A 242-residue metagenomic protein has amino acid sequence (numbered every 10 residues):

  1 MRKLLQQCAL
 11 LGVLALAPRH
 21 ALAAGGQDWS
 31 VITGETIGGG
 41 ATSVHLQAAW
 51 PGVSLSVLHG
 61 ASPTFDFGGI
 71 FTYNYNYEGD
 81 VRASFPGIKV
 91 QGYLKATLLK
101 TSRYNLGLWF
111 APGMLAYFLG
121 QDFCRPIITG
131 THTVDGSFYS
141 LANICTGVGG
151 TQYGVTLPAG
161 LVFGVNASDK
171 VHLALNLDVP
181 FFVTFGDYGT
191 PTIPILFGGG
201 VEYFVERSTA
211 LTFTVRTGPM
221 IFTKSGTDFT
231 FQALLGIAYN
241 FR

Functional and structural regions predicted by a protein language model:
M1-S30, R242: Cleavable N-terminal export/targeting peptides
L22-N74, A238-R242: Short glycine/proline- and aromatic-enriched beta-strand/turn motifs that initiate or cap beta-hairpins
D28-S30, S102-R103, A111-R242: Outer-membrane beta-barrel transmembrane domain signature
S43, S54, D66, R103-G107 (+2 more regions): Membrane-spanning beta-strand positions in outer-membrane beta-barrel proteins
G52-V53, K89, P158, L196: Short, surface-exposed coil-to-beta transition loops
I70-G113: Mid-chain, structured segments of secreted extracytoplasmic proteins
